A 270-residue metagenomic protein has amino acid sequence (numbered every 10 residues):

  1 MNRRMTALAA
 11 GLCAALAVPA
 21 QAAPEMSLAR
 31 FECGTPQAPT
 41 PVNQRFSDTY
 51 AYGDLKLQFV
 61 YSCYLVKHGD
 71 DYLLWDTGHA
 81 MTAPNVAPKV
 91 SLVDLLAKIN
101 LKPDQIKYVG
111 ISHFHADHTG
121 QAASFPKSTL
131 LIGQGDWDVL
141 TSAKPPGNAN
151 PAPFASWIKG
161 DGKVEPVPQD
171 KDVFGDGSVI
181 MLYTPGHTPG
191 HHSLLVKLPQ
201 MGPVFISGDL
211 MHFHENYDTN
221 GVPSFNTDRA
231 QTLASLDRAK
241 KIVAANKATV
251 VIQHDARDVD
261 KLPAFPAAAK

Functional and structural regions predicted by a protein language model:
M1-A9: Bacterial N-terminal signal peptides that target proteins for export
A9-A17: Bacterial N-terminal signal peptides
L16-A97, Q105, M201-G208, A244 (+1 more regions): Metallo-beta-lactamase
A23, V90, L95-Q105, Q134-Y183 (+1 more regions): Metallo-beta-lactamase
P39-P41, T82-P84, V139-T141, H214-Y217: Short acidic/His/Gly/Ser-rich catalytic and metal-binding motifs that mark active-site loops of diverse hydrolases
D71-Y72, A80, F154-W157, Q169-F174 (+2 more regions): Metallo-beta-lactamase
T82-A83, S91-L92, L131, G186 (+2 more regions): Short, electropositive alpha-helical surface patch
N85-I132: Active-site metal-binding motif and surrounding structural segment of the metallo-beta-lactamase
